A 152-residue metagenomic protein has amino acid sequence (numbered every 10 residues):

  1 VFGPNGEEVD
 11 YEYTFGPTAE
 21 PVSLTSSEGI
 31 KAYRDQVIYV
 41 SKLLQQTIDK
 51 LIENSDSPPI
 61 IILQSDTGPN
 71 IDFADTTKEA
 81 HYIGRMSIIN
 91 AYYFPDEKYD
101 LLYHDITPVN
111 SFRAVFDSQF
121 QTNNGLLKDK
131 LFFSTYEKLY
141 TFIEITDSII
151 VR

Functional and structural regions predicted by a protein language model:
V1-R152: Catalytic domains that recognize anionic headgroups
